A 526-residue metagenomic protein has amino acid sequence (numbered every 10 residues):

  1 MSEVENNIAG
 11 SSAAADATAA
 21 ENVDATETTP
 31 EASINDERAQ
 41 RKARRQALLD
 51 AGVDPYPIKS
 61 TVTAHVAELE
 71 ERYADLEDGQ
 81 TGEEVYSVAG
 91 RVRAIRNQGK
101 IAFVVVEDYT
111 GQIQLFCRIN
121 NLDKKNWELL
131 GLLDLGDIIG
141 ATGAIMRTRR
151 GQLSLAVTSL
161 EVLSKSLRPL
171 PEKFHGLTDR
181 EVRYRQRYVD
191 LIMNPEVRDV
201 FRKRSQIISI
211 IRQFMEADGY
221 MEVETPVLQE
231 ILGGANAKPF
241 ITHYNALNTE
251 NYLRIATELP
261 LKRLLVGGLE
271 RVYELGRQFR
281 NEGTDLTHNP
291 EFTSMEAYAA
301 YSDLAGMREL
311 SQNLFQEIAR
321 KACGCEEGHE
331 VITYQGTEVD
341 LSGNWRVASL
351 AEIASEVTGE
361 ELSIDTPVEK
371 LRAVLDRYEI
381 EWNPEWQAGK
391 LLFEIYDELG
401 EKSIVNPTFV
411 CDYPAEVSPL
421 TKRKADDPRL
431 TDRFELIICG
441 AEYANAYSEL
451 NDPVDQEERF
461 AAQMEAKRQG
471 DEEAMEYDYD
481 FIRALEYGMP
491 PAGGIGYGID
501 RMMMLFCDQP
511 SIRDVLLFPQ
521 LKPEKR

Functional and structural regions predicted by a protein language model:
M1-R526: Class II aminoacyl-tRNA synthetase catalytic cores and aaRS-like
